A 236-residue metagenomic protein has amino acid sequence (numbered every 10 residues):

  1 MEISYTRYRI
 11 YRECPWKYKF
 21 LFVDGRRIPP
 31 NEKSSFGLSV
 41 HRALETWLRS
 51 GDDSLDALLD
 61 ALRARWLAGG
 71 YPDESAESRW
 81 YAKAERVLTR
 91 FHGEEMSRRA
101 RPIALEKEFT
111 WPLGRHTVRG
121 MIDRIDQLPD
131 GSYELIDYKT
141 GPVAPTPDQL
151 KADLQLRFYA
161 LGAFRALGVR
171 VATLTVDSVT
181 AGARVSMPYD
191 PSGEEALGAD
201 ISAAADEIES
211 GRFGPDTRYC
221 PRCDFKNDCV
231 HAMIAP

Functional and structural regions predicted by a protein language model:
M1-S34: C-terminal, charged and often intrinsically disordered regions of DNA end-processing helicases and nucleases
E2, D130, L161-P236: Metal-dependent nuclease catalytic regions and adjoining charged, substrate-binding loops involved in nucleic-acid end
W16, G120-D123, A172-L174: Change "...and in nucleic-acid phosphodiester-cleaving endonucleases..." to "...and in nucleic-acid processing enzymes
K17-F22, H41-R42, A64, I136-T140 (+1 more regions): Short acidic (Asp/Glu) and glycine-rich catalytic loops that position anionic groups and cofactors
G25-K33, G51-D53, P145-T146, F213: Short, polar/flexible loop-turn hinges at active-site or ligand-entry regions and domain interfaces
E32, F36, W80, A152-Q155 (+1 more regions): Hydrophobic (often cysteine-bearing) scaffold residues that line and stabilize catalytic clefts of nucleotide/cofactor
R42-E108, P112: A non-catalytic, helix-rich entry segment at domain boundaries
A104-A160, L197: Non-catalytic protein-protein interaction segments used by genome-maintenance enzymes to assemble and couple activities
